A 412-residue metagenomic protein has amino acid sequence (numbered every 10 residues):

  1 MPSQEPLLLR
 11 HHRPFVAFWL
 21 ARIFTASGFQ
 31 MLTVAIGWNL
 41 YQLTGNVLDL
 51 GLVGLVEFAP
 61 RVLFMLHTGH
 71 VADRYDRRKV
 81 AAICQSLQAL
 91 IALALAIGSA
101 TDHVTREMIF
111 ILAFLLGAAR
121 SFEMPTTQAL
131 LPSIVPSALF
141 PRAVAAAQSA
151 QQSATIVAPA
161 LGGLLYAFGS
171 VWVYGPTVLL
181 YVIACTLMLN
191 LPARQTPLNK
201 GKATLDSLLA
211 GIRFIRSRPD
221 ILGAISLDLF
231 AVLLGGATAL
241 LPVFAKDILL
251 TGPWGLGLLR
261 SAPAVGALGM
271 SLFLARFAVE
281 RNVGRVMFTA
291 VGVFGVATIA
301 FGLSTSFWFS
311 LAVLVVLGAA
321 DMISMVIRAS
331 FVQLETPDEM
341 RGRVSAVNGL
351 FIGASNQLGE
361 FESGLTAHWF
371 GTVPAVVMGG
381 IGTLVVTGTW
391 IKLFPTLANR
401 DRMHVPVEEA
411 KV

Functional and structural regions predicted by a protein language model:
P2-P60, R213-P263: Helix-loop boundary and gating motifs at the non-cytosolic
P14-F15, R77, Q128, L139-P141 (+3 more regions): Cytoplasm-facing, short amphipathic helices at loop-to-helix transitions on the intracellular side of 12-TM secondary
T25-A26, E57, L116, A147-A154 (+4 more regions): Structural signature of transmembrane alpha-helices in multi-pass secondary transporters
F29, L115-T127, L317-R328: Core transmembrane helices of Major Facilitator Superfamily
Y41, L131-P136, P141, K246 (+2 more regions): Helix-terminus/helix-capping segments at the ends of transmembrane helices and short amphipathic helices
V53, L63-H67, R74, V80 (+7 more regions): C-terminal transmembrane bundle of multi-pass solute transporters/carriers
D102, A129, S133, Y174-A203 (+2 more regions): Helix-loop junctions on the cytosolic side of multi-pass membrane transporters, especially the intracellular loop
R106-A113, G117, R142-P197, W254 (+4 more regions): Hydrophobic alpha-helical transmembrane segments
